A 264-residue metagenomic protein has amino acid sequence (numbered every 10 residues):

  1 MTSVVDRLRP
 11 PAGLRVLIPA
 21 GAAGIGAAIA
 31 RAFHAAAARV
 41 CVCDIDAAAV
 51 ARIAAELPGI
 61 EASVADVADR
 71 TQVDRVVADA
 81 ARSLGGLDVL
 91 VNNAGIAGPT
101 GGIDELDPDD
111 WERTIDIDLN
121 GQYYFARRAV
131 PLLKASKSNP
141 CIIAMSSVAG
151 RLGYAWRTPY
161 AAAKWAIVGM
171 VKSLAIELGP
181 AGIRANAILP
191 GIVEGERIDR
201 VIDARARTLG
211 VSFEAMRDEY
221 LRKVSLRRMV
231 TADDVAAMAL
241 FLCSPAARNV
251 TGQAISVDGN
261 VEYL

Functional and structural regions predicted by a protein language model:
T2-L8, A97-T100, L152, R228 (+2 more regions): Short C-terminal tail/terminal secondary-structure segment of NAD(P)H-dependent dehydrogenase/reductase domains
D6-C41: Canonical Rossmann dinucleotide-binding motif of NAD(H)/NADP(H)-dependent dehydrogenases/reductases, specifically
A47-A48, V64-V76, P108: The beta1-alpha1 cofactor-binding region of Rossmann-like NAD(H)/NADP(H)-dependent oxidoreductases
G101-I103, D107-I115, Y220: Substrate-binding pocket helix/loop in short-chain dehydrogenase/reductase
A126, A163, V171: Active-site helix of classical SDR
S147: Residue(s) in the substrate-gating loop at a strand-loop-helix junction that position the organic substrate next
G179, R184, V250-G252: Short, small/polar-rich loop/turn modules that mediate ligand/substrate recognition or access, typified
